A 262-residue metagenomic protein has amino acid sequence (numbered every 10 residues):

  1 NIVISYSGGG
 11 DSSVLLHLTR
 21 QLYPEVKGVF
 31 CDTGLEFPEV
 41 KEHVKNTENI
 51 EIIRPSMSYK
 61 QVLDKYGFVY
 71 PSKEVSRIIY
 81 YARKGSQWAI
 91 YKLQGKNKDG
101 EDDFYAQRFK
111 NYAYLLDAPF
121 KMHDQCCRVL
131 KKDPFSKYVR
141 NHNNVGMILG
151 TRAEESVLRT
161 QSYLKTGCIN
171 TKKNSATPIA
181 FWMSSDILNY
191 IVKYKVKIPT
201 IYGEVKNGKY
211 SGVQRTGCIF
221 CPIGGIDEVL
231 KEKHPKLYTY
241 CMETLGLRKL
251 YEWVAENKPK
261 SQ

Functional and structural regions predicted by a protein language model:
N1-D186, K193: ATP-dependent adenylation/nucleotidyltransferase module used to activate substrates
S184-Q262: ATP/NTP-dependent adenylation/nucleotidyl-transfer catalytic domains that generate, transfer, or process NMP-activated
